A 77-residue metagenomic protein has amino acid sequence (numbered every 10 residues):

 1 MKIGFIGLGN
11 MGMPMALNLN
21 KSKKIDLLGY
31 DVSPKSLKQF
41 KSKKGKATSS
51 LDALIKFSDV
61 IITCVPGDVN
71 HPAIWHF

Functional and structural regions predicted by a protein language model:
M1-C64: NAD(P)+-binding Rossmann beta1-loop-alpha1 motif at the extreme N-terminus of oxidoreductases
T63-F77: Beta-loop-alpha module in the N-terminal Rossmann-like domain of NAD(P)-dependent dehydrogenases, especially those
